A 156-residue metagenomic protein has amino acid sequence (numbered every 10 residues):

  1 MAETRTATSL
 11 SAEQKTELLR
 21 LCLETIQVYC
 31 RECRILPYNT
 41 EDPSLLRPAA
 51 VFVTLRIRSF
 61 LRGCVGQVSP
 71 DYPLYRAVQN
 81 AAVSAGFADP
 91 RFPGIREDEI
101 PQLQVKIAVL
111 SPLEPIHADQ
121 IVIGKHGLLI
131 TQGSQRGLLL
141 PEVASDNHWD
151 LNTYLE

Functional and structural regions predicted by a protein language model:
M1-E156: Basic nucleic-acid-binding interfaces
